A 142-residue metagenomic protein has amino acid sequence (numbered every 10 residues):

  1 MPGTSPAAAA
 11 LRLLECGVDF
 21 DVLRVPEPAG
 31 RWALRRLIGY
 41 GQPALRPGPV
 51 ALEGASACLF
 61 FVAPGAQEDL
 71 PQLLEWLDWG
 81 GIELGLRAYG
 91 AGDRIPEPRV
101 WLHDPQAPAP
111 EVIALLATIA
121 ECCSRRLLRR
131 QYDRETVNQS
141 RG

Functional and structural regions predicted by a protein language model:
M1-A55, P64-E68, W79, L102-G142: Signature for HUH/AEP ssDNA processing cores
L59-E97: A contiguous pocket-lining binding segment that forms or flanks enzyme active sites
